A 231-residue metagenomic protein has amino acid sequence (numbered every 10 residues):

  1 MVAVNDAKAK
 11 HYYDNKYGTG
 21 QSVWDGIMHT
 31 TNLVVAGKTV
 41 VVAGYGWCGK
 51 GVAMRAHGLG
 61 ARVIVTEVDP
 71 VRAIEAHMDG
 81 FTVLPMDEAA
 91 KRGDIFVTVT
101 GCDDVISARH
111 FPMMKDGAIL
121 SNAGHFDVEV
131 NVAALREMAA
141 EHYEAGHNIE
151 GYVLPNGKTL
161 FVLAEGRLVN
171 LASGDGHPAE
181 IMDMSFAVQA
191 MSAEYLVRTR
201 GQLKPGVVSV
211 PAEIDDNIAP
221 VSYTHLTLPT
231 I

Functional and structural regions predicted by a protein language model:
M1-N5, V65-E67, N122-A123, V162-A164: General beta-strand structural signal in soluble alpha/beta enzymes
A3, T19, G44, C48 (+10 more regions): General structural feature for long, well-ordered alpha-helical segments within catalytic domains of soluble enzymes
V4-V34, V132-Y223: Adenosine-phosphate binding glycine-rich loop
A9-Y12, G49-K50, R72-A73, D104-I106 (+2 more regions): Flexible loop/turn segments at secondary-structure boundaries
Y13, G46, V63-T66, V83-M86 (+6 more regions): Hydrophobic alpha-helical scaffolding
Q21, M28-A90, T98: Glycine-rich phosphate/diphosphate-binding loop of Rossmann-like nucleotide-binding domains
A73, M78-K158: Rossmann-like adenosine-cofactor binding region
T224-T230: Conserved small/polar residues in nucleotide/adenosyl-binding loops
